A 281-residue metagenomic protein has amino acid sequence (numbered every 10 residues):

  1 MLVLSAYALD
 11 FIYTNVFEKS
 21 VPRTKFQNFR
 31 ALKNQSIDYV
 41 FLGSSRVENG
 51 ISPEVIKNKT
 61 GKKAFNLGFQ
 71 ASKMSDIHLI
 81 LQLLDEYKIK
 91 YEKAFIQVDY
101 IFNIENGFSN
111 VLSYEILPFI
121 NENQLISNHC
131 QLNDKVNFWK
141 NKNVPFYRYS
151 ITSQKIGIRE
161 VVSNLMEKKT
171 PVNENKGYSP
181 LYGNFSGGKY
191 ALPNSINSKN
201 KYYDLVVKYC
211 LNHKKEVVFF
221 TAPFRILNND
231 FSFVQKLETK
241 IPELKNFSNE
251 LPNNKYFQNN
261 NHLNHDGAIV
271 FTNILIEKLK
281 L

Functional and structural regions predicted by a protein language model:
M1-F11: Hydrophobic membrane-insertion alpha-helices, especially the h-region of bacterial N-terminal signal peptides
I12-Q35: Alpha-helical transmembrane signal-anchor/signal-peptide segments
L42, R46-Q131: Membrane-embedded segments
A71-S75, S195-N197, P223-D230: Acidic-and-aromatic substrate-binding clefts and catalytic sites of carbohydrate-active enzymes
V98, V111-H213: Secreted/periplasmic serine-hydrolase-like ester/acetyl group-modifying domain
C210-S248: Substrate-gating cap/lid alpha-helix
S232-L281: C-terminal regions of proteins
